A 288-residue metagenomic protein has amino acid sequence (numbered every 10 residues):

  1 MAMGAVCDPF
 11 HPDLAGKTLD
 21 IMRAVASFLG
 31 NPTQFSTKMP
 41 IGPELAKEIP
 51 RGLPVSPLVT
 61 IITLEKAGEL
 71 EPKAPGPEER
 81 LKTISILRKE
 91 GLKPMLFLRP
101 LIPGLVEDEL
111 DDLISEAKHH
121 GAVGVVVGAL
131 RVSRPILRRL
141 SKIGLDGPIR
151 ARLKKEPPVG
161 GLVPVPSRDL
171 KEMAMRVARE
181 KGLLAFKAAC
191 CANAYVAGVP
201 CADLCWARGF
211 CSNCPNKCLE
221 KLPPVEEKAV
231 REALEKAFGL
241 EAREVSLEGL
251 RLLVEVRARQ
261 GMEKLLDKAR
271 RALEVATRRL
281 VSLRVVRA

Functional and structural regions predicted by a protein language model:
M1-L170: Conserved AdoMet/S-adenosylmethionine-binding subsite of the radical SAM
L140-A288: C-terminal accessory extensions appended to soluble enzyme cores
